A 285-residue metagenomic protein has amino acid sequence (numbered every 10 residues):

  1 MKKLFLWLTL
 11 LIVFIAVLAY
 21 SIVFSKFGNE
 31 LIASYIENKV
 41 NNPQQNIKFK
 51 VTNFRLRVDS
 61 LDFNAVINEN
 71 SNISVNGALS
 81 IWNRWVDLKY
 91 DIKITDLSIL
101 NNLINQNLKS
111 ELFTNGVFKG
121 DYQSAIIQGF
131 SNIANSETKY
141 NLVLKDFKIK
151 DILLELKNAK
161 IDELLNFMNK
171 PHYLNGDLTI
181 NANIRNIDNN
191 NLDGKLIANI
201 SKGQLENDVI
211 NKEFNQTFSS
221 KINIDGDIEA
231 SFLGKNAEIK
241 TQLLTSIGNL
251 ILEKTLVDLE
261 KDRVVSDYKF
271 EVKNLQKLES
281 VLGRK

Functional and structural regions predicted by a protein language model:
M1-N41: N-terminal type II signal-anchor transmembrane helix that functions as the membrane-insertion/stop-transfer segment
L6, I81-R84: Residues in intrinsically disordered, low-complexity segments of regulatory proteins
A33-E37, N41, Q45, T52-W82 (+5 more regions): Hydrophobic lipid-interacting interfaces of membrane-associated proteins
D151: A residue-level signal for beta-strand positions that form part of recognition/binding surfaces within mature
